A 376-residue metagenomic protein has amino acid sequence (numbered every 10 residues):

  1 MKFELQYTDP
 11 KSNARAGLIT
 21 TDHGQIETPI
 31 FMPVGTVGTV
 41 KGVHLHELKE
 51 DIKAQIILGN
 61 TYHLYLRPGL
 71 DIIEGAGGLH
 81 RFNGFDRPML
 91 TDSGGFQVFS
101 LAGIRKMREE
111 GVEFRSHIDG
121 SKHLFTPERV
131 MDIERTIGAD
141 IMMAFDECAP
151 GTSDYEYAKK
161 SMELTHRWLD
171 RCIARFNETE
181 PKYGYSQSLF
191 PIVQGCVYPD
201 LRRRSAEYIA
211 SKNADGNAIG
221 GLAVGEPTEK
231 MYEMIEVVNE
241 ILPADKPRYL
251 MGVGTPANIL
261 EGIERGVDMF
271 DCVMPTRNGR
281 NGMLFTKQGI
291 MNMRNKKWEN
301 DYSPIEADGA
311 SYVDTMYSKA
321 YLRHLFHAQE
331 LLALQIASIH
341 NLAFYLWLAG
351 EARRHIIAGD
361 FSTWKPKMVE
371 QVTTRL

Functional and structural regions predicted by a protein language model:
M1-K182, K296-E299: Non-catalytic, usually N-terminal nucleic-acid engagement modules in DNA/RNA processing proteins
M1-L18, I26-M32, K41-G42, D146-T152 (+1 more regions): C-terminal extensions of enzymes
D22, K287, I357: Short, ordered coil/turn segments that flank beta-strands lining enzyme active or ligand-binding pockets
G24, I57, D92, E134 (+5 more regions): Conserved, mostly hydrophobic/aromatic
R129, I133-I137, K160, L164-R171 (+5 more regions): A non-catalytic, amphipathic alpha-helix used as a structural packing/dimerization or gating element in enzyme scaffolds
G138, L169, I173-F176, E180 (+4 more regions): Structural signal for hydrophobic packing residues in well-ordered secondary-structure cores of soluble enzyme domains
G151-Y155, K159, G216-L222, L331-L334: Glycine- and acidic
E163, R175, T179, Q187-I305: Glycine-rich phosphate/ribose-binding loops and adjacent secondary-structure elements that form binding surfaces
